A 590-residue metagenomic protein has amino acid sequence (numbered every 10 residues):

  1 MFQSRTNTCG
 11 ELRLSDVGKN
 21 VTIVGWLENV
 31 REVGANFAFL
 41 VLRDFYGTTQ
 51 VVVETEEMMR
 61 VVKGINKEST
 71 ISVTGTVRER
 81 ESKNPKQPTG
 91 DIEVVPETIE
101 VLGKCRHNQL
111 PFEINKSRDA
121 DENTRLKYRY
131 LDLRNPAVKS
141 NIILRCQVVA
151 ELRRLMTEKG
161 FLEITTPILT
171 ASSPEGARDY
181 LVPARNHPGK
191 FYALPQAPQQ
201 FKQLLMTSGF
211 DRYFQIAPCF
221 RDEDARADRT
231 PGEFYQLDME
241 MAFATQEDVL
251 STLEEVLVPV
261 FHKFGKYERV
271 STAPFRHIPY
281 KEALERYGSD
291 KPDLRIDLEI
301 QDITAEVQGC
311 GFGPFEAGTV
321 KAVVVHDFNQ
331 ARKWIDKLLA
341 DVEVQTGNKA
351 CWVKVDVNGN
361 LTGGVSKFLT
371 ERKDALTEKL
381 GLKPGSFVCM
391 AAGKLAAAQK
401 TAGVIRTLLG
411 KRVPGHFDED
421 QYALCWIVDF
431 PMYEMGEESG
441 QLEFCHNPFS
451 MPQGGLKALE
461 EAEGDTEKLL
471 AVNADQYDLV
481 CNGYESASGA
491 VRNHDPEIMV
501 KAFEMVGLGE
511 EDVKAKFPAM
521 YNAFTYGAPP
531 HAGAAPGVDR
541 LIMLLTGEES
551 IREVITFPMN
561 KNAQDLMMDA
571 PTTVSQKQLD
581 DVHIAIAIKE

Functional and structural regions predicted by a protein language model:
M1-E590: Class II aminoacyl-tRNA synthetase catalytic cores and aaRS-like
